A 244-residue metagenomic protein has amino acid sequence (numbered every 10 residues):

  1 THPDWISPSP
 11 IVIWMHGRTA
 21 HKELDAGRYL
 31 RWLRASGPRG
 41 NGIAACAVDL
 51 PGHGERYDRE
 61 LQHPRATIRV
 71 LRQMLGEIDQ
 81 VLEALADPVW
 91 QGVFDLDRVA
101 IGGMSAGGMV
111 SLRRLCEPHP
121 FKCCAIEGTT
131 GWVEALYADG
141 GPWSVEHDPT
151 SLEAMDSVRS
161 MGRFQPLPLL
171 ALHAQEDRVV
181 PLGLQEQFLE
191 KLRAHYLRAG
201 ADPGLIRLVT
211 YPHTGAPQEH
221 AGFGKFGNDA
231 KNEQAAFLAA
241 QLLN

Functional and structural regions predicted by a protein language model:
T1-G40, A45-A47: Short, surface-exposed "cap/lid" segments of acyl-processing enzymes
L50, A125-E134: Active-site nucleophile loop of the alpha/beta-hydrolase fold
L50-Q73, L136-Y137: Cap/lid segment of the alpha/beta-hydrolase catalytic domain
P64-Q91: Alpha/beta-hydrolase active-site loop
Q91-S105: Alpha/beta-hydrolase fold nucleophile elbow
G108-H119: Short glycine-enriched nucleophile-adjacent loop and the immediately C-terminal alpha-helix near the catalytic center
C123, E134-G200: The feature captures the conserved acid-bearing segment of alpha/beta-hydrolase catalytic domains
L197-N244: C-terminal catalytic histidine-bearing segment of alpha/beta-hydrolase fold enzymes
